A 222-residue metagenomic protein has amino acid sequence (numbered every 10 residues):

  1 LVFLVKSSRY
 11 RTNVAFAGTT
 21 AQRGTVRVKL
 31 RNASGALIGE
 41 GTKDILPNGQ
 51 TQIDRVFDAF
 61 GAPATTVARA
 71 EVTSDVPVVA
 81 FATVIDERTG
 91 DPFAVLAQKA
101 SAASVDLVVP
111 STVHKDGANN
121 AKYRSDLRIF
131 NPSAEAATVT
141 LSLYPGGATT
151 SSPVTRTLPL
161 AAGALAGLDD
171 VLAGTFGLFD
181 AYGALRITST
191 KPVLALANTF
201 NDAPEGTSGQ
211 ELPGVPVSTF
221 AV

Functional and structural regions predicted by a protein language model:
L1-V222: Gly/Pro-rich, tryptophan- and cysteine-flecked surface segments typical of secreted/extracellular proteins
